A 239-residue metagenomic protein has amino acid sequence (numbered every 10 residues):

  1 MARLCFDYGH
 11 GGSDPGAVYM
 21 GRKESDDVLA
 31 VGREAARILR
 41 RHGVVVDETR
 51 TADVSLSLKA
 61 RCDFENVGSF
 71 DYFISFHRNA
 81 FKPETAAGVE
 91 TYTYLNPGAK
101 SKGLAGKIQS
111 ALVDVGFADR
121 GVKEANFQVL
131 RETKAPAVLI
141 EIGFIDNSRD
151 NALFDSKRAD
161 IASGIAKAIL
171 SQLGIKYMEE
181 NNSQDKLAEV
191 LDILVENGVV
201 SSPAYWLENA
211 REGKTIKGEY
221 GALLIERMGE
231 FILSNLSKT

Functional and structural regions predicted by a protein language model:
M1-A2, Q184: Extreme N-terminus of proteins, especially the signal/transit-peptide cleavage junction and the first residues
A2-L4, S13-D14, S25-M178: Active-site-proximal helix/loop segments of hydrolytic enzymes
Y8-R22: Glycine-rich N-terminal loop/short-helix segment of MobA-like nucleotidyltransferase
A17, V54, A210: Generic anion/oxyanion-binding catalytic loop in active/binding sites
R22, D26, T215: Short, conserved micro-motifs enriched in small and acidic residues
M178-T239: Short, solvent-exposed alpha-helical surface patches in non-cytosolic proteins
